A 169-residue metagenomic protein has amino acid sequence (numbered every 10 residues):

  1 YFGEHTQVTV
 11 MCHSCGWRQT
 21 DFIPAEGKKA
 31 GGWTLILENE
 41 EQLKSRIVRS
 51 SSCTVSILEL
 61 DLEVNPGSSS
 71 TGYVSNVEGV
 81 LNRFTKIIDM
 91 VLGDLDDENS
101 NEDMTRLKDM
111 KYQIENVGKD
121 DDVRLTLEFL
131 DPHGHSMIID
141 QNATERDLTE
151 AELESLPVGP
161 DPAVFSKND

Functional and structural regions predicted by a protein language model:
Y1-G3, T9-M11, W17, I23-D169: Long C-terminal interaction/binding lobes of large macromolecular proteins
